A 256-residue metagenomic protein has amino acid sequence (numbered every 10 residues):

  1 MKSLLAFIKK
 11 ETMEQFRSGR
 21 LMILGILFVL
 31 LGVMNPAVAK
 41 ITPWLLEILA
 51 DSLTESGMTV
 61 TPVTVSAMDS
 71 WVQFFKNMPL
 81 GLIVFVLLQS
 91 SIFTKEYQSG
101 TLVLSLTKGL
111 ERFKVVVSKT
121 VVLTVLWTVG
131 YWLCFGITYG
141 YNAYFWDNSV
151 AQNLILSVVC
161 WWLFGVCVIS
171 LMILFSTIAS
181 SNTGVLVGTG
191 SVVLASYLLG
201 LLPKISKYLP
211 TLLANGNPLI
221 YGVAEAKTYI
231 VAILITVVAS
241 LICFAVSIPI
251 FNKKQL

Functional and structural regions predicted by a protein language model:
M1-F28: Aromatic- and glycine-rich beta-strand/loop motifs that create alpha-glucan
M22-V29, S180-Y197: Pore- or pathway-lining transmembrane helices of multi-pass membrane proteins that form conduits for solutes/ions
L27-I92, V116-G184, P218-V238: Secretory targeting signals
V86-L106: Transmembrane helix boundary and interhelical loop/hinge segments in multi-pass membrane proteins
R112-F113: Alpha-helix N-cap/start motif
K204-G222: Short hydrophobic, aromatic-rich alpha-helical segments embedded in or entering the lipid bilayer of multi-pass
V238-L256: Junction motif at the cytosolic side of a transmembrane helix
